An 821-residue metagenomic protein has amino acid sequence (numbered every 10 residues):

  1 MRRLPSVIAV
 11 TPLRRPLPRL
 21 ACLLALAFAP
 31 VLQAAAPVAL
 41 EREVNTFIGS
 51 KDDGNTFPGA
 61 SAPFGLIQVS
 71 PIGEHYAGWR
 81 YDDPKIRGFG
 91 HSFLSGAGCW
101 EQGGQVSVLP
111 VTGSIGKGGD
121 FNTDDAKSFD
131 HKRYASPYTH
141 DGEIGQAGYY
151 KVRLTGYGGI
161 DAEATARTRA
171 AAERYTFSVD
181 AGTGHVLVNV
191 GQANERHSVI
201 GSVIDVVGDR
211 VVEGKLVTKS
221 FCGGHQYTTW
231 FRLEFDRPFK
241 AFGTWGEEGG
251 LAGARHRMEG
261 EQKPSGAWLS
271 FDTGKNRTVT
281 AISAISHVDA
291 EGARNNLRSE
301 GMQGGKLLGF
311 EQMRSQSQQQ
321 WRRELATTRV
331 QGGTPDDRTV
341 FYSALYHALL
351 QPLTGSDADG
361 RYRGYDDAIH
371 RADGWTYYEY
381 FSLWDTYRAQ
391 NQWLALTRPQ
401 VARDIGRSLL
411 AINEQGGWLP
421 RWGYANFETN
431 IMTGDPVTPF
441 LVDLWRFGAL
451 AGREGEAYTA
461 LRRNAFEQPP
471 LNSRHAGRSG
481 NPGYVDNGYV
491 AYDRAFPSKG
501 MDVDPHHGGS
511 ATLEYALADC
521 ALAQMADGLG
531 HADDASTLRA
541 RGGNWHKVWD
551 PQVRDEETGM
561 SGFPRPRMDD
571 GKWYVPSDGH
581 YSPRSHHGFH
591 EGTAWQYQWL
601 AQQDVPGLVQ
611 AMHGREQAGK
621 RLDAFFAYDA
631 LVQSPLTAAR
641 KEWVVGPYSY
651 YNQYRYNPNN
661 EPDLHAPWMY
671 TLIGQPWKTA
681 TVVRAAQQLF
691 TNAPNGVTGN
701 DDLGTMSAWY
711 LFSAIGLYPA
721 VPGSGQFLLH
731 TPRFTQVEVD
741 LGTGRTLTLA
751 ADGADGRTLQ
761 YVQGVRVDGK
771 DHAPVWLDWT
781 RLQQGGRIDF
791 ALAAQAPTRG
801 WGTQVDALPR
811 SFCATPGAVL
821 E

Functional and structural regions predicted by a protein language model:
R3-A21: Bacterial N-terminal signal peptides that target proteins for export
R19-P30: Bacterial N-terminal signal peptides
A34-N391, A395-P439, W445-L513, Q524-K547 (+11 more regions): Accessory carbohydrate-recognition regions in carbohydrate-active enzymes
E514-A518: Hydrophobic, small-residue-rich alpha-helical packing segments that form membrane-like cores
